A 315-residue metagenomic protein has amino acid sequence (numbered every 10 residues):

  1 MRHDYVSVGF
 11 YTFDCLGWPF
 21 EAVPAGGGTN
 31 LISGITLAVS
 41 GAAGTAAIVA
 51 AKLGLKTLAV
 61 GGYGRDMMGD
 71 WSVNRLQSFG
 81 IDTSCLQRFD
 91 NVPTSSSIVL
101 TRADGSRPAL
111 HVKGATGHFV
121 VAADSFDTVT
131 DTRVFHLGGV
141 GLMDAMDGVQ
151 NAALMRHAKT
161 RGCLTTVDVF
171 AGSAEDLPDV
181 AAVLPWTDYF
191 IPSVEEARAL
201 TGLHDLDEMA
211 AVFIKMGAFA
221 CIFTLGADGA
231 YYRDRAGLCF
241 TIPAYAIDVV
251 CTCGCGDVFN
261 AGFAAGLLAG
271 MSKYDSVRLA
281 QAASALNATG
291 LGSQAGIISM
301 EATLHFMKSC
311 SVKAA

Functional and structural regions predicted by a protein language model:
M1-Y5, L31, H157, A174 (+1 more regions): Conserved phosphate-binding/catalytic region of the ribokinase-like
M1-Y63, M67-S78, D248-V250, A315: Glycine-rich phosphate/adenosyl-contacting loop at the front of the ribokinase-like
D4, S97, G162-L164, Y189 (+1 more regions): Proline-centered loop/turn at the N-terminus of a beta-strand
A47-K56, T101-R102, G266-G270: Alpha-helix C-terminal capping segments
T57, T83, T165-T166: Hydrophobic beta-strand scaffold residues
R75-V92: A glycine-rich helix N-cap at a beta->alpha junction
R88, V99-D144, G148: Conserved phosphate-binding/catalytic loop of the ribokinase/pfkB sugar-kinase fold
V134-A211, G229: Conserved beta-alpha-beta core of the PfkB/ribokinase-like small-molecule kinase fold
